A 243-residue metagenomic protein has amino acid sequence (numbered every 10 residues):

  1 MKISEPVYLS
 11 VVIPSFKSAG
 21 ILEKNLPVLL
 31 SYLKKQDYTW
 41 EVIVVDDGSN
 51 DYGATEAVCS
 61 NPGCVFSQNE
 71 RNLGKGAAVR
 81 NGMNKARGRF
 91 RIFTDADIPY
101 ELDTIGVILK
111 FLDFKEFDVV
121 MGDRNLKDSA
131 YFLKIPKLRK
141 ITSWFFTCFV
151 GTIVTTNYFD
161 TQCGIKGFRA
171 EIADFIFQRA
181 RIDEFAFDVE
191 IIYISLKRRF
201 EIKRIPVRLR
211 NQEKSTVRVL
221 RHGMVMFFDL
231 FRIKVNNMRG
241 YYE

Functional and structural regions predicted by a protein language model:
Y8-S10, E41, E190: Cell-envelope/extracellular polymer assembly enzymes that use nucleotide-activated donors
S18-L22, S49, K75, E101: Donor nucleotide-sugar binding loop of glycosyltransferases
S18-L33: Short, well-formed alpha-helical segments that are part of the catalytic scaffolds of diverse glycosyltransferases
Y38-S49, S67-N69: Short beta-strand/loop segment that forms part of the nucleotide-sugar
D46-T55, I98: A conserved acidic beta->alpha catalytic loop
N69-R71, A77-K85, F90, L102-F185 (+4 more regions): Acceptor/aglycone-binding surface of glycosyltransferases and processive sugar-polymer synthases
T156-N157, R181-D183, I192-R210: Catalytic donor-sugar/metal-binding loop of nucleotide-sugar-dependent glycosyltransferases
